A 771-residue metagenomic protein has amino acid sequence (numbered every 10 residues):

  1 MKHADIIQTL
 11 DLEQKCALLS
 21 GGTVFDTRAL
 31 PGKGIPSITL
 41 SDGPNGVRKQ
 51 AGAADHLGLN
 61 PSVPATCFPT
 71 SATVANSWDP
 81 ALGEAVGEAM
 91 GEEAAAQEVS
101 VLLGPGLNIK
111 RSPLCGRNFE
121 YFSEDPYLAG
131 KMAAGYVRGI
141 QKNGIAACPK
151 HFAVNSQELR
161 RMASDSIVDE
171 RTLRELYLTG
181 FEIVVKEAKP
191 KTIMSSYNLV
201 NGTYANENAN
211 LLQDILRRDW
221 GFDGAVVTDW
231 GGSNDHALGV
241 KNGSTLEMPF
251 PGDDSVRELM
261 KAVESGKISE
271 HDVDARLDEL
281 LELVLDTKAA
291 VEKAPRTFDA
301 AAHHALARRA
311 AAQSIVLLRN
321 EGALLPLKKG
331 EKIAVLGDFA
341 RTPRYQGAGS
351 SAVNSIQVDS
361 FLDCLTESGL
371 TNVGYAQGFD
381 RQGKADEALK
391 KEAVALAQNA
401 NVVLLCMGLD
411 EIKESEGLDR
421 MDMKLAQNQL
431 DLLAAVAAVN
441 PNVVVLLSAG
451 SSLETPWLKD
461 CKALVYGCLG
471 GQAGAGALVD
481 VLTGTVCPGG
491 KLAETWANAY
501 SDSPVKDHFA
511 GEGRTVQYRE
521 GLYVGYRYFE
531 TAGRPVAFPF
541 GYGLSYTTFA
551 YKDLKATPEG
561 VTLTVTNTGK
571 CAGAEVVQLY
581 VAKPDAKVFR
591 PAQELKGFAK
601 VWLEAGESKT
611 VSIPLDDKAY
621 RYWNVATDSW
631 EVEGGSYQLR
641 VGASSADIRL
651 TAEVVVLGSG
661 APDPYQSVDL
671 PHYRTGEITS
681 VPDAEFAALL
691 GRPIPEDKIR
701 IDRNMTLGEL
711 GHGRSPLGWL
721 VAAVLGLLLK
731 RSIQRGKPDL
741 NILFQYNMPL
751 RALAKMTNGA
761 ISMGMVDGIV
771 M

Functional and structural regions predicted by a protein language model:
M1-Y622, S636-R640, S645, G759-G764 (+1 more regions): Glycoside hydrolase catalytic-domain context in secreted enzymes
D617-P664: Terminal connector regions
A652-V724: Charged, amphipathic alpha-helical linkers/stalks
P716, L720-S732, G736, M756 (+1 more regions): N-terminal, non-catalytic alpha-helical interaction modules of very large eukaryotic scaffold proteins
G736-M771: C-terminal non-catalytic accessory extensions
